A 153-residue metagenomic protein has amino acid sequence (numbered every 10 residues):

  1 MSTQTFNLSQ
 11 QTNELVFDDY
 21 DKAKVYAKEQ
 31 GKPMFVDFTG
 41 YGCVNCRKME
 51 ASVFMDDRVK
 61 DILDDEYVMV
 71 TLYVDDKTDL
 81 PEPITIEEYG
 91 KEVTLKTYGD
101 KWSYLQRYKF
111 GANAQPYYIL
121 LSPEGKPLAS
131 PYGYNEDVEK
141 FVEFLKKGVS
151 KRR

Functional and structural regions predicted by a protein language model:
M1-V36, G40-R153: Proteins that catalyze or organize thiol-disulfide redox chemistry and the adjacent proteostasis machinery handling
